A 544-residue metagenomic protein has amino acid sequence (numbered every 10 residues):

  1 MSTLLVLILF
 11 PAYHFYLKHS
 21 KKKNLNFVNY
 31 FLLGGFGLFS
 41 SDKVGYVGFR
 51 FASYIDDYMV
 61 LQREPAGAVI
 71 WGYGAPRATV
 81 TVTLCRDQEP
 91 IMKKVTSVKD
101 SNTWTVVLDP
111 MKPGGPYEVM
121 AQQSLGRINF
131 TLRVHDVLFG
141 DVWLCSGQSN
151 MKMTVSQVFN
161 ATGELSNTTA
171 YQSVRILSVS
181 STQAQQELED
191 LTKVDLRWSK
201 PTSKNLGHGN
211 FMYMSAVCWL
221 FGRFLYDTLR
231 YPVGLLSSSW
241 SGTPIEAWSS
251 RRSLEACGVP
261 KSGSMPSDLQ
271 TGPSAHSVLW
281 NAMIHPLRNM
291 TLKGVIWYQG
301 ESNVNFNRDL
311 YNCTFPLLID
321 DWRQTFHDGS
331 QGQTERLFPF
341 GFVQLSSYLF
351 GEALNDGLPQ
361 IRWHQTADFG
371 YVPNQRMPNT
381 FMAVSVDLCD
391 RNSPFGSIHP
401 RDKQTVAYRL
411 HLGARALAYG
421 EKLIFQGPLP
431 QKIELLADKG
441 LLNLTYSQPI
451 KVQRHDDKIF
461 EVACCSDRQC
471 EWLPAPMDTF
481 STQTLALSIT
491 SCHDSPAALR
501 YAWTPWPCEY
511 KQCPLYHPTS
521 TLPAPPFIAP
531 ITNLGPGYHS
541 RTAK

Functional and structural regions predicted by a protein language model:
M1-L9, L17-F31: Classical eukaryotic N-terminal signal peptides for Sec-dependent ER targeting/secretion, especially the positively
H14, G34-K544: Cell-envelope and extracellular/periplasmic
